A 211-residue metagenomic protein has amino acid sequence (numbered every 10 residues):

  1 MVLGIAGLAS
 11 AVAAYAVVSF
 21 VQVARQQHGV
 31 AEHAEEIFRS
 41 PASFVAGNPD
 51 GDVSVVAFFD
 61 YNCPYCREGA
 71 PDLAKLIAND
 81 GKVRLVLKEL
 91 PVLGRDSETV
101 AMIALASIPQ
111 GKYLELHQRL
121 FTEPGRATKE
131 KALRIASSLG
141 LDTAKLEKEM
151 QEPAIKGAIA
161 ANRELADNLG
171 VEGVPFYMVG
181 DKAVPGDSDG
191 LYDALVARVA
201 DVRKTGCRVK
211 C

Functional and structural regions predicted by a protein language model:
M1-V18, R134-C211: C-terminal cap of thioredoxin/glutaredoxin-like
S19-E35: Ser/Thr/Pro/Gly-rich low-complexity linker/stalk segments immediately outside membranes or between
H33-A34, P64, A154-I155: Short, flexible loop segments at the rims of nucleotide/cofactor-binding pockets, characterized by
E35-P41, A158-A160: Short gly/ser/thr-rich secondary-structure transition/capping motifs
P41-A42, D72, K131, N162: Hydrophobic alpha-helical segments typical of transmembrane helices and their membrane-interface/capping positions
S43-G51: Short beta-strand-to-loop junctions in surface cap/lid or active-site-entrance loops
N48, A57, G186: Conserved strand-loop elements at the edges of beta-sheets that form or border functional pockets
G51-N62, R67-S137, D142, E147 (+2 more regions): Structural alpha/beta surface segment adjacent to cysteine/selenocysteine redox centers across thiol/disulfide enzymes
